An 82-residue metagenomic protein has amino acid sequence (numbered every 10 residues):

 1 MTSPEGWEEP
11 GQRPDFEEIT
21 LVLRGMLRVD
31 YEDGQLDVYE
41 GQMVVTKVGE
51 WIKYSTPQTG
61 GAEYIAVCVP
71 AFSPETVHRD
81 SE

Functional and structural regions predicted by a protein language model:
M1-P14: Conserved short histidine dyad/triad with adjacent acidic residue
E8-E9, R28, V44, V48-Y54: Histidine-centered metal-chelating micro-motifs
D15-L27, E32-D33: Glycine- and acidic-residue-biased ligand/ion/polar-headgroup-sensing regions
V22-L23, D30, Y39, S55 (+1 more regions): Beta-strand residues in well-ordered beta-sheet regions across diverse protein folds
M26-R28, Q35, W51, G61: Structural motif
D33-G49: Short acidic-glycine-tyrosine-enriched beta hairpin
S55-E82: Double-stranded beta-helix
